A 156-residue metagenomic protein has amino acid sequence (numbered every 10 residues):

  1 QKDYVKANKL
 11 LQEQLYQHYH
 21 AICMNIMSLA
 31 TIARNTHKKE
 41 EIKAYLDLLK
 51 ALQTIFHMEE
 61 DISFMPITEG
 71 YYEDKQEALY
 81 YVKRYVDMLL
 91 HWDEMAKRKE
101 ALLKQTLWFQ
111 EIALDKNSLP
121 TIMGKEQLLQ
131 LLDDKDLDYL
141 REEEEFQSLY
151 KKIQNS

Functional and structural regions predicted by a protein language model:
V5-K6, E40: Structural signature of tandem alpha-helical TPR/SEL1-like repeats, specifically the intra-repeat loop/turn
Y19-S148, K152-S156: Alpha-helical protein-protein interaction modules
